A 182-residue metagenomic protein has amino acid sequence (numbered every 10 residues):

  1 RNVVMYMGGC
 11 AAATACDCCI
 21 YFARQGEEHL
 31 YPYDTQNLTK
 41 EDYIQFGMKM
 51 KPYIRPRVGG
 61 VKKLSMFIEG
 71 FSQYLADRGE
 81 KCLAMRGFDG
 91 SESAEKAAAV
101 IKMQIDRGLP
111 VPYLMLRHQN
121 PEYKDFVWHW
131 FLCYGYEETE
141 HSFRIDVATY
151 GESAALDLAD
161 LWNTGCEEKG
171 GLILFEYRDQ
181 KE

Functional and structural regions predicted by a protein language model:
R1-M66: Active-site-adjacent structural segments surrounding the nucleophilic cysteine of cysteine proteases and isopeptidases
C16-C19, C82, C133, C166: Generic recognition of cysteine residues
D17, R117-P121, E152-S153: Solvent-exposed loop/turn segments at secondary-structure junctions within structured extracellular/periplasmic domains
R24, Q73-E80, R107-P110: Alpha-helix capping at helix-to-loop junctions
K40-A97, I101: Extracellular-facing segments of soluble proteins and assemblies that are Gly/Ser/Thr-biased and enriched in aromatics
S91-D146: Active-site-adjacent substructure of cysteine-protease-like catalytic cores
K124, Y134-E182: Noncatalytic regulatory segments and standalone regulatory/sensor domains
